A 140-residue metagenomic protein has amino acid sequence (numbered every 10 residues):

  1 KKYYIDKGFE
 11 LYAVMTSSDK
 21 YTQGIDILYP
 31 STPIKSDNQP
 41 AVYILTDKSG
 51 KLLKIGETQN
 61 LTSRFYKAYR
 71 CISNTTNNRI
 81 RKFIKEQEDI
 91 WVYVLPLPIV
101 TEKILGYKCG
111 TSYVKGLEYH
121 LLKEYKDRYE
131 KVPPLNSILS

Functional and structural regions predicted by a protein language model:
K1-L53, E57-S140: Boundary/linker segments flanking structured domains
